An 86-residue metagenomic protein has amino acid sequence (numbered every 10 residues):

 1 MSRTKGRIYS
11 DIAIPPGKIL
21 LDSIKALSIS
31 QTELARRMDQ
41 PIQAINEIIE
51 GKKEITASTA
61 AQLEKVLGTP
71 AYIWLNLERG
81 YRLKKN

Functional and structural regions predicted by a protein language model:
S2-I29: A short, Lys/Arg-rich alpha-helix, primarily the initiator
L21, T32, A61: Residues within the helices of the helix-turn-helix
A26, R37, V66: Residues within the alpha-helical elements of helix-turn-helix
L27, K52, L77-Y81: The DNA-recognition helices of helix-turn-helix-type DNA-binding domains
T32, Q43, Y72: Key DNA-contact positions within bacterial/archaeal DNA-binding proteins
M38-I55, T59-E64: Recognition helix of helix-turn-helix/homeodomain-like DNA-binding domains that insert into the DNA major groove
P70-N86: Short amphipathic recognition helices of helix-turn-helix/homeodomain-type DNA-binding modules
